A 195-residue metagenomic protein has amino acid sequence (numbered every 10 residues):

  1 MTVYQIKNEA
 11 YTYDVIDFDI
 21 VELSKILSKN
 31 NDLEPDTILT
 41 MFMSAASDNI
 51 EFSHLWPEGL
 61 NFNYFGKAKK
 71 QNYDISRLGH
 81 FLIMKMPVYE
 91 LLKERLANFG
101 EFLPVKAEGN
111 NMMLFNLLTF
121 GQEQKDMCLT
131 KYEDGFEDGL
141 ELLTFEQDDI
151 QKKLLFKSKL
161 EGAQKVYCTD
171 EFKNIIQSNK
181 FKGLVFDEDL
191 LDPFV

Functional and structural regions predicted by a protein language model:
M1-N31: Short, extreme N-terminal leader segments that mark the start of a protein/domain
T2-V3, E108-V195: Acidic, proline/glycine-rich low-complexity IDRs
E22-S53: Charged, glycine/proline-rich intrinsically disordered loops and linkers
D32-L33, K67-I75, G121-E123, G139-L143: Short low-complexity stretches enriched in small and charged residues
A45-F81: A glycine-rich, hydrophobic loop/mini-helix early in the fold
K69-F99: Ordered, amphipathic secondary-structure segments that act as subunit-interaction surfaces in large macromolecular
L103-K106: Short beta-strand
